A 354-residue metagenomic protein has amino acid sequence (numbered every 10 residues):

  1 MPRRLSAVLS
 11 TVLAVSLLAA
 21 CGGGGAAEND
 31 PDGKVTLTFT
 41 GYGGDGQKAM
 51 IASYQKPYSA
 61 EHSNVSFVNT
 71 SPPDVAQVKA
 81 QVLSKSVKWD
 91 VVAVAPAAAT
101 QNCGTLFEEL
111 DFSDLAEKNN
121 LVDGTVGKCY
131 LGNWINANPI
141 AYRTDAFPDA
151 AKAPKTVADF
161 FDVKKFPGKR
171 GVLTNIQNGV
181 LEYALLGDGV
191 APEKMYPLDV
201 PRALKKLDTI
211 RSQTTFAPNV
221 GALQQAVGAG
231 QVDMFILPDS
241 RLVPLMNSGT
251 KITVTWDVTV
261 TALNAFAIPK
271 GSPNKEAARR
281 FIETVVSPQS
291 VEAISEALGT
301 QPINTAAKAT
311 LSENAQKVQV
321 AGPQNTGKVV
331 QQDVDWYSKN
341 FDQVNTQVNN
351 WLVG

Functional and structural regions predicted by a protein language model:
S16-A20: C-terminal motif of bacterial Sec signal peptides marking the signal peptidase cleavage site
G22, D30-Q101: Early extracytoplasmic/lumenal segment of secretory-pathway proteins
T40-I51, V87-W89, A93-T214, P218-G228: Extracytoplasmic ligand-binding site segments that recognize negatively charged/polar headgroups
M50, K165, K169-Q177, T284-A307: Periplasmic-binding protein-like
A98-N102, G228-A229, M234-K251: A ligand-binding cleft/hinge motif common to bilobed small-molecule-binding domains
N136, L204-T209, N247-S272: Periplasmic-binding protein-like
P139-A146, L185-G189, A262-A277, T284 (+1 more regions): A bilobed periplasmic-binding-protein/Venus flytrap-type ligand-binding module shared by bacterial periplasmic
E292-G354: C-terminal capping/gating helix-and-loop segments adjacent to ligand/active sites or protein-protein/ligand interfaces
